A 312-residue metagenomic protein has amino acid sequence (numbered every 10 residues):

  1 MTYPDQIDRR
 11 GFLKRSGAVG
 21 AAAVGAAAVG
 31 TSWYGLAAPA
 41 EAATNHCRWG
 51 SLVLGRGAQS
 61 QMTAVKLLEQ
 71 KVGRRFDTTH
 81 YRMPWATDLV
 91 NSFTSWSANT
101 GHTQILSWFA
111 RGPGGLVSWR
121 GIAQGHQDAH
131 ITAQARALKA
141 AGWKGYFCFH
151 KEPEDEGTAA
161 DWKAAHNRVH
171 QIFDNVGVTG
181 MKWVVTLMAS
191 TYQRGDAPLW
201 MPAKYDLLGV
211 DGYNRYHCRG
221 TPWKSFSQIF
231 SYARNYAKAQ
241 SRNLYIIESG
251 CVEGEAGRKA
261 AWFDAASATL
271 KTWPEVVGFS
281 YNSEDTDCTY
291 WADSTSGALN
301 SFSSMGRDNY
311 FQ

Functional and structural regions predicted by a protein language model:
M1-G11, A22-V29, W33-L36: N-terminal secretory signal peptides
A43-T87: Boundary/entry segment of secreted carbohydrate-active catalytic domains
L67-G73, D88-Q104, Q134-G142, L199-A203 (+2 more regions): Acidic (Asp/Glu)-rich catalytic clusters
L89-V185, S190: Substrate-binding cleft of extracellular glycoside hydrolase catalytic domains
S95, G101-H102, Y213-V252: Glycoside hydrolase catalytic-domain groove-lining segments
D174-Q193, N243-V252, Y281: Aromatic-lined carbohydrate-recognition surfaces of secreted/lumenal glycan-active proteins
D196-W223, N282: Aromatic- and acid-rich polysaccharide-binding/catalytic face of secreted or lumenal carbohydrate-active enzymes
G250-Q312: Substrate-binding cleft of secreted/luminal carbohydrate-active enzymes
